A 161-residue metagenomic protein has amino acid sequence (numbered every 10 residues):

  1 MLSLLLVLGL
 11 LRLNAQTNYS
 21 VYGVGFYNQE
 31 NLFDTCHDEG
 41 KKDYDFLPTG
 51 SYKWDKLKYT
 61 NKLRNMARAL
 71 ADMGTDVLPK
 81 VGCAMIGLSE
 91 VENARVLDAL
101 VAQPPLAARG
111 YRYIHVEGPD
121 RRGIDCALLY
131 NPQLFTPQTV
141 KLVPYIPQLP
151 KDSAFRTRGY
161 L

Functional and structural regions predicted by a protein language model:
M1-Y19: Bacterial Sec-dependent N-terminal signal peptides
A15-G110, I114-I124: N-terminal, active-site-proximal structural segment of metallo-dependent hydrolase catalytic domains
A15-Q16, A154-R156: Metal-dependent phosphoester-hydrolase catalytic domains
V91-E92, R121-T139: Conserved beta strand-loop-helix elements of the APE1-like EEP
E117-P119, P150-F155: Short Gly/Pro-enriched turn/cap motifs at secondary-structure boundaries
P137-L149: Flexible, glycine-/basic-rich loop-and-beta segments that form/coincide with the SAM-dependent methyltransferase
R158-L161: Short, surface-exposed beta-strand/loop micro-motifs that present aromatic residues
